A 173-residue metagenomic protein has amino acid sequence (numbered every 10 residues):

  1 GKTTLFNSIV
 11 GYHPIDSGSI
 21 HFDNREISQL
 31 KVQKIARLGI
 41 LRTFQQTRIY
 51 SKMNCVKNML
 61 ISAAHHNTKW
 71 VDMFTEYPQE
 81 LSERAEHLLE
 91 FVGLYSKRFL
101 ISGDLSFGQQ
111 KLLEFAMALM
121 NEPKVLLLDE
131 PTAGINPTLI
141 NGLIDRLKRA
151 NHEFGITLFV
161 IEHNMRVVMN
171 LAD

Functional and structural regions predicted by a protein language model:
V10: Helix-to-loop junction immediately C-terminal to a conserved catalytic motif
G18-R25, L38: Conserved ABC transporter NBD signature motif
S28-Q29, L88-S106: Conserved ABC nucleotide-binding domain
L60, D72-K97, T138, G142-K148: Conserved ABC ATPase "signature" region
F115: Hydrophobic anchor residue at the start of the ABC signature
E122: Conserved catalytic motifs of ABC-family nucleotide-binding domains
L126-E130: Catalytic Walker B motif of ABC-type/P-loop ATPase nucleotide-binding domains
